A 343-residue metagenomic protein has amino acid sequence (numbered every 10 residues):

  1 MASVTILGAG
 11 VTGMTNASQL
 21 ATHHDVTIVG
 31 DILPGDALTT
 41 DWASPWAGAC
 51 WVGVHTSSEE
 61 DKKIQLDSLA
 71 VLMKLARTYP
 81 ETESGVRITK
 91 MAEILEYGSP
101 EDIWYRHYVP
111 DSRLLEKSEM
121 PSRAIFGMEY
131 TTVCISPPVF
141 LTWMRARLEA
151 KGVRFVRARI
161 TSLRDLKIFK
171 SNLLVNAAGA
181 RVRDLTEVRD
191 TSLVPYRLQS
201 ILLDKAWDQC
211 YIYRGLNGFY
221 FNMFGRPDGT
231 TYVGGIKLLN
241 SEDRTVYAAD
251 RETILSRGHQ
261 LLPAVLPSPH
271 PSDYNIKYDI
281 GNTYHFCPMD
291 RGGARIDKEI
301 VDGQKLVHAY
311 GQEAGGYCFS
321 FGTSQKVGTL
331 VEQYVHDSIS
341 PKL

Functional and structural regions predicted by a protein language model:
M1-V4, M14-T15, E81-G85, D102-R113 (+6 more regions): Eukaryotic N-terminal low-complexity, Ser/Thr- and Lys/Arg-rich leader segments that predominantly function as
T5, G10, T15-T22, I28 (+5 more regions): Active-site substrate-recognition segment that forms the wall of the catalytic cavity or substrate channel
I32: Residues in the short beta-alpha loop(s) of Rossmann-like NAD(P)-binding domains
A47-I125: Dinucleotide-binding Rossmann-like beta1-alpha1 core, especially the glycine-rich loop that anchors the ADP
S57-V71, G127-W143, T245-D250, G315 (+1 more regions): Short beta-strand to alpha-helix junction loop
S118, W143, S268-L343: C-terminal catalytic lobe of FAD-dependent flavoproteins
A124, M128-F169, L173, A177: Helical element adjacent to the flavin cofactor pocket in flavoenzyme catalytic cores
